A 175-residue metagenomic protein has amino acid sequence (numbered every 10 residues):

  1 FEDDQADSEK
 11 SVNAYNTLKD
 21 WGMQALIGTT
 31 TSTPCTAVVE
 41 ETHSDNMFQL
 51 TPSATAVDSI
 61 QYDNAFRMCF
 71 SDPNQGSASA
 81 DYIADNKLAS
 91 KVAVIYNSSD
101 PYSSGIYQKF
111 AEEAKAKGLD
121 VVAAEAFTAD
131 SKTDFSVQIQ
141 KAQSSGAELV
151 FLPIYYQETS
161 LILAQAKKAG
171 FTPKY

Functional and structural regions predicted by a protein language model:
F1-D58, A129: Beta-alpha junction/loop-to-helix N-cap segments that form part of ligand/metal-binding clefts
E2-Q5, G28-T31, P52-T55, C69-S71 (+3 more regions): Active-site-proximal beta-strand/loop segments in catalytic clefts of secreted hydrolases
S8-Q24, D81-D85, T133-G146: Short, well-structured alpha-helical segments in soluble
L18-D20, T42-D45, S59-Q61, K87 (+2 more regions): Extracellular/periplasmic catalytic domains that process cell-envelope and extracellular macromolecules
L18-T30, L50-P52, K91-Y96, G146-Y156 (+2 more regions): Periplasmic-binding protein-like
P34-T36, G76, T159-S160: Short, well-ordered alpha-helical microsegments
T42, I106-Y175: Extracellular/periplasmic bilobed ligand-binding domains
A65-T128, E148-L149: An alpha-beta-alpha
